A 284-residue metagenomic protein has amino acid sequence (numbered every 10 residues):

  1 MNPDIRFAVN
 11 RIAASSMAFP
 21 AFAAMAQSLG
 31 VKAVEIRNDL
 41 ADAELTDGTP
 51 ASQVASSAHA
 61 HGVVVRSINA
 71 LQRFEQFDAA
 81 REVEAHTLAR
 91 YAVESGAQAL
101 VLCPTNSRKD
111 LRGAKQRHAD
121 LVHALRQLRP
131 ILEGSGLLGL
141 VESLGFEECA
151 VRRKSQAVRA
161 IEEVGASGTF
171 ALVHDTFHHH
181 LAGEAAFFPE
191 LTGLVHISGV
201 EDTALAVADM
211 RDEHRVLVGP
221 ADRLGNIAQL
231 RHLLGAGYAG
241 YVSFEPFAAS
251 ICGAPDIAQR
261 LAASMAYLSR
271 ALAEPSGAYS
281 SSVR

Functional and structural regions predicted by a protein language model:
N2-F19: Boundary/entry segment of secreted carbohydrate-active catalytic domains
I5, A33-I36, Q127-P220: Acidic/histidine-rich catalytic cores of soluble enzymes
N10-A14, R37-A41, A70-R73, T105-S107 (+4 more regions): Active-site beta-loop-alpha junctions enriched in small/polar residues
P20-Q27, S57-H61, Q76-L172, P275-S282: Active-site acidic/histidine proton-transfer and metal-coordination neighborhood in alpha/beta enzyme cores
A26, V34, A58, I68 (+7 more regions): Conserved, mostly hydrophobic/aromatic
V31, A97, T192, Y238-A239: A structural motif
E35-S56, N106-R112: Glycine-rich, proline-tolerant flexible connector loops at the mouths of alpha/beta enzymes
A254-G277: C-terminal helical cap(s) of enzyme catalytic domains, especially alpha/beta-barrels
